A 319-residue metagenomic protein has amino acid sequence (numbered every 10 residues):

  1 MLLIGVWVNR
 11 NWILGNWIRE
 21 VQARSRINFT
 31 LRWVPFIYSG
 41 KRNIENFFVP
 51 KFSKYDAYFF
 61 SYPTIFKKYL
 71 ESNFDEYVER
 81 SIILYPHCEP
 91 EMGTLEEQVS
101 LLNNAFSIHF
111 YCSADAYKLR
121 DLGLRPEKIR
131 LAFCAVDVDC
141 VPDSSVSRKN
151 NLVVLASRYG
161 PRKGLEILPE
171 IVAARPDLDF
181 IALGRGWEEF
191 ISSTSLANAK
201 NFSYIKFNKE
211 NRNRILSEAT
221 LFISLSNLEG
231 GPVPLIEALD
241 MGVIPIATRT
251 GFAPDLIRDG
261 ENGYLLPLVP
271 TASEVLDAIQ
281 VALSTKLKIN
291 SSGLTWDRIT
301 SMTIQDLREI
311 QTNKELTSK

Functional and structural regions predicted by a protein language model:
M1-F60: N-terminal pre-catalytic "stem/leader" segment of glycosyltransferase-like enzymes
W12, V21, P270, L283-T317: A charged, aromatic-enriched C-terminal amphipathic alpha-helix characteristic of glycosyltransferases across folds
F36-Y38, L131-V141, W187: Short beta-strand->alpha-helix junction loop in the catalytic core of nucleotide-activated group-transfer enzymes
H109, D143-K163, P169-A173, I181: Conserved donor-binding/catalytic core segment of Leloir-type glycosyltransferases
I191-N208: Nucleotide-activated donor-binding/catalytic signature segment of Leloir-type glycosyltransferases, i.e., the conserved
N227: Aromatic "clamp/platform" in nucleotide-sugar-dependent glycosyltransferases that forms part of the donor/acceptor
I244-A247: Short hydrophobic beta-strand element within catalytic cores of glycosyltransferases and related nucleotide-activated
D259-G260, Y264-T271, Q280-L283: Conserved acidic donor-binding segment of nucleotide-sugar-dependent glycosyltransferases
